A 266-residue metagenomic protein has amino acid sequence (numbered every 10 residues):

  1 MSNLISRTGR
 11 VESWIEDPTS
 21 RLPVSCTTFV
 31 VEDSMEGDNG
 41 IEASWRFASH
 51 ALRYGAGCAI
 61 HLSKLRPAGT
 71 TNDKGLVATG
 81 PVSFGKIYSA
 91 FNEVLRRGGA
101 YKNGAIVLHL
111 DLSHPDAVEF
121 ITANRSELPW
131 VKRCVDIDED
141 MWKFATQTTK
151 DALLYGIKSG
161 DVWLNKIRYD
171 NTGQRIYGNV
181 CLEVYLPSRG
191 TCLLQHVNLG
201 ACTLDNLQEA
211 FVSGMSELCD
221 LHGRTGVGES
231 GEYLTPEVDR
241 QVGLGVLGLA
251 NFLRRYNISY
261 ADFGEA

Functional and structural regions predicted by a protein language model:
M1-A266: Extended catalytic cores of very large enzyme megasubunits
